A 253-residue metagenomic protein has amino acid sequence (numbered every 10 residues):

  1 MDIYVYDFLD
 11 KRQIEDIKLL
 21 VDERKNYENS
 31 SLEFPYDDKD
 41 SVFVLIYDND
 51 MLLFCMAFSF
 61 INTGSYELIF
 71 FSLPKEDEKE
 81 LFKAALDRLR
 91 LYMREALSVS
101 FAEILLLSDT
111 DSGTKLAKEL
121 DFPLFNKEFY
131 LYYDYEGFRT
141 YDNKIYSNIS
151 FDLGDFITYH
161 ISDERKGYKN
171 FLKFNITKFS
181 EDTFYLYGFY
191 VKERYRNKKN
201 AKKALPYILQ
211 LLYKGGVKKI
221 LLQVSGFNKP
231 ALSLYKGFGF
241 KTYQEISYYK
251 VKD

Functional and structural regions predicted by a protein language model:
M1-S30, P123-R165: Short amphipathic alpha-helix that is part of the acyltransferase structural core
S31-A84, M93, L172-F184: Conserved donor-binding loop and adjoining core beta-sheet/short helix segment in diverse acyl/aminoacyl transferases
S41-L45, C55, T114, E128 (+4 more regions): Short hydrophobic/aromatic beta-strand element in the GNAT-like acyltransferase core that lines or flanks the acyl-donor
D77-Y92, V191, N197-K214, S233-G237: Conserved acetyl-CoA-binding loop-helix of GNAT-fold acetyltransferases
M93-S108, Y213-Q223: Conserved GNAT acetyl-CoA-binding A-motif
S108-N126, K202, G226-Q244: Conserved active-site alpha-helix within GNAT-family acetyltransferase domains
F129-I145, K218, Q223-K229, Q244-D253: C-terminal "cap" of GNAT-fold acetyltransferases
H160, K166-G215, K219: Glycine/small-residue-rich hydrophobic helix-like segments
